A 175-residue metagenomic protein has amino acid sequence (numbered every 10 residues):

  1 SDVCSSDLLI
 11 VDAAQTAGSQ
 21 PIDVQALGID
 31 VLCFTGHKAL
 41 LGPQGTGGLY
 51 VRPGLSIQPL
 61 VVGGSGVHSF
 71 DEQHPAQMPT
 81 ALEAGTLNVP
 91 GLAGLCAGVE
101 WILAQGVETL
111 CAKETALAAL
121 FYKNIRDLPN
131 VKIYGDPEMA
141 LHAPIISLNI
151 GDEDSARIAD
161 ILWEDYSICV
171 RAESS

Functional and structural regions predicted by a protein language model:
D2-S5: Short, small-residue-biased leader/transition segments that mark boundaries at the very start of proteins
I10-D12, C33, Q58, Y134 (+1 more regions): Structural detector of well-ordered beta-strand residues that form the stable sheet scaffold of enzyme domains
D12-A13, L32, L49, L95 (+3 more regions): Buried hydrophobic positions in well-ordered alpha/beta secondary-structure cores of metabolic enzymes
Q15-G18, S175: Short acidic loop-to-helix transition motifs that present clustered carboxylates
L27-D71: Active-site PLP attachment segment
A76-V89, G106: A short glycine-threonine-serine/GTX helix/turn-capping micro-motif
P90-G91, L95-D136: Conserved PLP-dependent catalytic core of the aminotransferase class-I/II
T115, A119, L128-S174: Conserved PLP-binding catalytic core of the aspartate aminotransferase-like
